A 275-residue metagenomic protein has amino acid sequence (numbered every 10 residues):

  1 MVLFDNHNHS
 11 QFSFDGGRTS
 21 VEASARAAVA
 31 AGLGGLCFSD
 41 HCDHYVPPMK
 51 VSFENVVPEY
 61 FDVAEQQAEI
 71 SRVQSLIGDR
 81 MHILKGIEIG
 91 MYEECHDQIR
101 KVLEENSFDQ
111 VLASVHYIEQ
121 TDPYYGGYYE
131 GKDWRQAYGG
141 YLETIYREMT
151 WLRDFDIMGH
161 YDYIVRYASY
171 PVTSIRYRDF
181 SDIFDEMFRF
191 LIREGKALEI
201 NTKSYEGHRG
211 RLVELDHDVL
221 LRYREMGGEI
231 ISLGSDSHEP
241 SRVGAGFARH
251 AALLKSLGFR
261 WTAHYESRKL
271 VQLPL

Functional and structural regions predicted by a protein language model:
M1-E93, V102-E105, Y167-R178, T202 (+2 more regions): An N-terminally biased module of ancient metal coordination in phosphate/nucleic-acid-related enzymes
M1-S10, V21, G32, E119 (+2 more regions): Charged catalytic cores and adjacent phosphate/nucleic-acid-binding surfaces used for phosphate/nucleic-acid chemistry
D5, D40-D43, D109, D156 (+3 more regions): Acidic side chains
G16, V111-A113, L233: Short glycine-rich loop/turn motifs that provide flexible caps or phosphate-binding loops at active sites
L36, I83-K85, V111, L198 (+1 more regions): Hydrophobic/aromatic residues located in beta-strands of well-ordered beta-sheets within soluble catalytic
S39, S114, Y161, N201 (+1 more regions): Conserved residues at the C-terminal ends of beta-strands
K50, V56-R193: Extended substrate/RNA-proximal surfaces in nucleic-acid metabolism proteins
